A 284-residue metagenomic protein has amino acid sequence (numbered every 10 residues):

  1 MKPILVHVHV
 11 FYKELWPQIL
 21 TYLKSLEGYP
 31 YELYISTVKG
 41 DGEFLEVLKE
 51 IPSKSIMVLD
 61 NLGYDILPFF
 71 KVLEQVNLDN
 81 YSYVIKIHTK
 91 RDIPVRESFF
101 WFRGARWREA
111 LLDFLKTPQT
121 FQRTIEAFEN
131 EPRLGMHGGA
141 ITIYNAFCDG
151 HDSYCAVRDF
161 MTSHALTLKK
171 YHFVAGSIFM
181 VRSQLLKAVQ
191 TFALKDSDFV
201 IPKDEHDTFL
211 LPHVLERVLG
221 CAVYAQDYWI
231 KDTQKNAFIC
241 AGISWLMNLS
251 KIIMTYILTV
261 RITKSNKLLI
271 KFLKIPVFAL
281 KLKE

Functional and structural regions predicted by a protein language model:
M1-I257, T263-N266, K271-V277, L282-E284: ER/Golgi luminal nucleotide-sugar-dependent glycosyltransferases, focusing on the catalytic module
